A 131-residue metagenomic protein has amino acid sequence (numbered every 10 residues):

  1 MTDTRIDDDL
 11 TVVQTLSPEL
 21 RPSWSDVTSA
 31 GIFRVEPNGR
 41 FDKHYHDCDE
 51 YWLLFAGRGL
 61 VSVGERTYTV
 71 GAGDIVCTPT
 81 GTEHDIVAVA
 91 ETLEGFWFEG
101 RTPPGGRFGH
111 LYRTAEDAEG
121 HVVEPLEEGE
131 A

Functional and structural regions predicted by a protein language model:
M1-G31, D42, H110-A131: A short, N-terminal "cap"/entry segment at the start of jelly-roll beta-barrel domains of the cupin/DSBH fold
V27, E36-G39, R58-L60, T67 (+1 more regions): Short, charged/polar surface micro-motifs in flexible loops or helix N-caps
R34-E36, Y45-V61: Short, conserved beta-strand element in jelly-roll/cupin
Y51, R58-L60, T67, E83 (+1 more regions): Structural motif
E65-T80: Short acidic-glycine-tyrosine-enriched beta hairpin
T80-R107: Ligand-binding loop in jelly-roll beta-barrel domains
